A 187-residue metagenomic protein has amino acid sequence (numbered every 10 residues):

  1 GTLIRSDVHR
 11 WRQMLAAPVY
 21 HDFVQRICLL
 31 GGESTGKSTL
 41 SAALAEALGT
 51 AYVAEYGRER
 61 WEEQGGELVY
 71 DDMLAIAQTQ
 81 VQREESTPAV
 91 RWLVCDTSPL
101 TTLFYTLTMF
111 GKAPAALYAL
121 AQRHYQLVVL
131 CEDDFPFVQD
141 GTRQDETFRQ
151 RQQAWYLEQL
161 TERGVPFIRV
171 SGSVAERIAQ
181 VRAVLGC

Functional and structural regions predicted by a protein language model:
G1-V24: Classical nucleotidyltransferase
I4, F110-E176, Q180-R182: A glycine- and Lys/Arg-enriched "phosphate-lid" helix/loop adjacent to the NTP-binding pocket of small-molecule kinases
L29: Hydrophobic anchor at the beta1->P-loop junction of P-loop NTPases
G32: P-loop (Walker A) phosphate-binding loop of NTP-binding proteins
K37: Conserved lysine of the Walker
A42, E46-E85, V181: Conserved substrate/cofactor phosphate-moiety recognition/catalytic segment in nucleotide-dependent phosphotransferases
G66-K112: Conserved nucleotide-sensing/catalytic segment adjacent to the nucleotide-binding pocket in NTP-handling enzymes
